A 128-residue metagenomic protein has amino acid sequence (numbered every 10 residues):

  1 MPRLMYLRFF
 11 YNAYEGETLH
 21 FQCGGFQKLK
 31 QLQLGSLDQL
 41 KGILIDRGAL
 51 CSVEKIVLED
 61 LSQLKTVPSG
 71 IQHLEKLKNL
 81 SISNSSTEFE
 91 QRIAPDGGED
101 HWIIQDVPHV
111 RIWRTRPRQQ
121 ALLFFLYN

Functional and structural regions predicted by a protein language model:
M1-N128: Leucine-rich repeat
